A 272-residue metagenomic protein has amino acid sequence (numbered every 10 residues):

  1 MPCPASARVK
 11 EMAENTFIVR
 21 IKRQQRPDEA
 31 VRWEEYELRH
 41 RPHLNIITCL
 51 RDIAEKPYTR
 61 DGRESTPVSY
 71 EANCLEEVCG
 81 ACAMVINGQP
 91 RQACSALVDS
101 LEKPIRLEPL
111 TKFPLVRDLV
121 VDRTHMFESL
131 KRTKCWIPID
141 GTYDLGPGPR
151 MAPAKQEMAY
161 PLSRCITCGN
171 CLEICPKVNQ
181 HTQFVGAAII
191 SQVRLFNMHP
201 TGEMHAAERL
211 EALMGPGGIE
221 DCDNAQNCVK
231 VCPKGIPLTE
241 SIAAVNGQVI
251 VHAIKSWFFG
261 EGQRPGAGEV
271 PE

Functional and structural regions predicted by a protein language model:
M1-M12: Short, Lys/Arg-enriched N-terminal segments with co-localized hydrophobic residues within the first ~10-30 amino acids
A13-V19: Short structural boundary motif marking the start of a folded domain
R32-N45: Short, contiguous acidic and Ser/Thr-rich linear segments
R39, I86-G88: Short strand-turn-strand beta-turns centered on an Asx-Gly dipeptide
L44-T66, I105-E272: Ferredoxin-type iron-sulfur electron-transfer modules in oxidoreductases and energy-metabolism complexes
A72-E76: Serine/threonine-rich, repeat-prone extracellular segments and beta-strand-based repeat modules of secreted/surface
C94-A96: Charged interaction scaffolds used for protein-protein
